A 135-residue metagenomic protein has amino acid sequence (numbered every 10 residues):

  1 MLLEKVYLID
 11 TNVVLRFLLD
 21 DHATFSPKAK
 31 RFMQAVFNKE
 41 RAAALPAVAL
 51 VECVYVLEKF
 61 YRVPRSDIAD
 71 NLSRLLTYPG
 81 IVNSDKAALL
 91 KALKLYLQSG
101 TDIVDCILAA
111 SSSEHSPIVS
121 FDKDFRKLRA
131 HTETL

Functional and structural regions predicted by a protein language model:
M1-L45, F60-D67, L128: Short, well-structured N-terminal submotif of metal-dependent ribonuclease cores
M1-V6, A109-A110, E114-L135: Acidic, PIN/NYN-like endoribonuclease modules and their adjacent C-terminal/linker elements
I9, A44-L45, N83, I103 (+1 more regions): Short beta-strand scaffold positions
D10-N12, E52, D105, D122: Acidic active-site catalytic centers that drive phospho-/nucleotidyl reactions and related ester hydrolyses
A35-V36, L75, L95: Hydrophobic helix-cap positions at the C-terminus of alpha-helices in RecA-like/P-loop ATPase nucleotide-binding cores
P46-A49, A88: Short, conserved alpha-helical segments within structured domains
V54-Y78: Active-site-proximal, substrate-binding regions of enzyme catalytic domains and RNA-binding/basic surfaces
P79-P117: Active-site neighborhoods of divalent-metal-dependent phosphate/nucleic-acid chemistry enzymes
